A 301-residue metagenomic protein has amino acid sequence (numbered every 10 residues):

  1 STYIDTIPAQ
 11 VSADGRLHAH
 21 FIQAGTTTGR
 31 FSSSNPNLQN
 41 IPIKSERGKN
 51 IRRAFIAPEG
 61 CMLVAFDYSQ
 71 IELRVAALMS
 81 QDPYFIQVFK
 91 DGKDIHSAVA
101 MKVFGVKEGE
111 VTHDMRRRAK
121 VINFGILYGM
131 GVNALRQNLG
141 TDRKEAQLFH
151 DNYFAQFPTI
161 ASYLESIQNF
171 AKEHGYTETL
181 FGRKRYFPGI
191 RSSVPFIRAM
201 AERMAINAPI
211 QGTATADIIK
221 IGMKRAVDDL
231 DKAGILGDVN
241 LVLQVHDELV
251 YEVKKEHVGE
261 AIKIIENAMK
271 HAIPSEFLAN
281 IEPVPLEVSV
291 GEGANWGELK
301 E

Functional and structural regions predicted by a protein language model:
S1-E301: Conserved catalytic core of nucleotide polymerization and phosphodiester-bond processing enzymes
